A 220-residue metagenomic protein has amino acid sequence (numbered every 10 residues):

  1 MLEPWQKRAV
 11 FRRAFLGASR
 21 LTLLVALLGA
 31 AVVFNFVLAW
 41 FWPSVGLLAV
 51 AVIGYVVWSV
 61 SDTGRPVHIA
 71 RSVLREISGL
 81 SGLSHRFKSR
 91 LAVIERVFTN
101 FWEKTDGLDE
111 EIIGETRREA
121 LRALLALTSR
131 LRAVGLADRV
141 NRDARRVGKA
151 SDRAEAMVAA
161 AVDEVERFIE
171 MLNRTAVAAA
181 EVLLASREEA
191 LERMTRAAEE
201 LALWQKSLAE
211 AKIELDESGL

Functional and structural regions predicted by a protein language model:
M1-R75: N-terminal alpha-helical membrane-insertion module
K7-R8, R20, N35-F36, E119 (+5 more regions): Functionally constrained cores in energy, signaling, and assembly domains
L28, S44-L47, T63, V67 (+8 more regions): Amphipathic coiled-coil alpha-helices
A31, W40-V45, A49, R96-F101 (+4 more regions): Generic detector of bulky aromatic hydrophobic side chains
I53-G79, V93-F98, L124, M157-A160 (+4 more regions): Generic ordered-secondary-structure signal
D62-G148: Membrane-proximal, non-transmembrane interface segments of integral membrane proteins
G135-L220: Soluble C-terminal extramembrane regulatory/interaction domains of multi-pass membrane proteins
